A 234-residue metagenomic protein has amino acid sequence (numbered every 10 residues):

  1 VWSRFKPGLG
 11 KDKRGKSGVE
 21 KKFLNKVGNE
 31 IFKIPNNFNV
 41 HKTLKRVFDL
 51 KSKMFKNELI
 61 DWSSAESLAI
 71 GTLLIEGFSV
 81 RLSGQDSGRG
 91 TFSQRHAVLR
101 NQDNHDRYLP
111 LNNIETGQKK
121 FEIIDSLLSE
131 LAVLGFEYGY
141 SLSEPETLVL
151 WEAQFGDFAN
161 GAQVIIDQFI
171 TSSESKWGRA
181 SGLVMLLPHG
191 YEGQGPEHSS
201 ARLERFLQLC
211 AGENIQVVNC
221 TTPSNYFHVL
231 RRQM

Functional and structural regions predicted by a protein language model:
V1-M234: Flexible, glycine-rich loop/tail regions that form catalytic "lids" or insertion modules at the edges of active sites
